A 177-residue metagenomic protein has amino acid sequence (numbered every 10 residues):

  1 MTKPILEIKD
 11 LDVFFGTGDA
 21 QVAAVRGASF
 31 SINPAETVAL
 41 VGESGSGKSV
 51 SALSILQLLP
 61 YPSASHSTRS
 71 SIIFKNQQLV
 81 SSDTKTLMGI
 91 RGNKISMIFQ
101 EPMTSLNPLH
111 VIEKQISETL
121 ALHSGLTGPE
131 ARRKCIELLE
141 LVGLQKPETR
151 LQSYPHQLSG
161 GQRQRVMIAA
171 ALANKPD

Functional and structural regions predicted by a protein language model:
V41-G42: The feature captures the beta-strand-to-loop junction immediately N-terminal to the Walker
S65, L79-S96, K114, L122: ABC ATPase NBD coupling module
S71, K75-Q78, E130-T149: Conserved ABC ATPase "signature" region
I116, I168: Hydrophobic anchor residue at the start of the ABC signature
S153-L158, Q162: Conserved ABC ATPase signature
A173-D177: A short, proline-enriched helix->beta-strand linker immediately N-terminal to the Walker B motif in ABC-type P-loop
